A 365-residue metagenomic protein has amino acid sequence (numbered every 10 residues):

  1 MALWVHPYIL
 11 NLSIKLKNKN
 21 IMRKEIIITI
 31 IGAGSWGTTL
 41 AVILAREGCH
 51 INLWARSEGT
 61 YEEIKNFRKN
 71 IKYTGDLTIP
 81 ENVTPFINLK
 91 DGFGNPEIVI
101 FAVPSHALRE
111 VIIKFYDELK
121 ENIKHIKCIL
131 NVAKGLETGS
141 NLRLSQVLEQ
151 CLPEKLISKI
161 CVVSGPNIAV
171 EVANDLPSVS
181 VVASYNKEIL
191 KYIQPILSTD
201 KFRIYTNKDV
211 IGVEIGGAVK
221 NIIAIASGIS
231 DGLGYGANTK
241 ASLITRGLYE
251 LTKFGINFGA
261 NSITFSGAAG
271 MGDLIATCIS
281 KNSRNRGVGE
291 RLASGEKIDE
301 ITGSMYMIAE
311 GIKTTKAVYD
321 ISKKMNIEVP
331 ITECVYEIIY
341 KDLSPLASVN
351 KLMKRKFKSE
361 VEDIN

Functional and structural regions predicted by a protein language model:
L10-L12: Short hydrophobic targeting helices and cationic amphipathic motifs that mediate membrane/organellar targeting
M22-L77, V83-I87: NAD(P)+-binding Rossmann beta1-loop-alpha1 motif at the extreme N-terminus of oxidoreductases
I79, P85-G94, I98-F101, S105-D175 (+1 more regions): Rossmann-like NAD(P)(H) cofactor-binding subdomain of soluble oxidoreductases
A107, E118, V147, C151-K159 (+2 more regions): Internal alpha-helical scaffold of NAD(P)-dependent oxidoreductase catalytic cores
S227-G228, I256-S266, G270-N365: NAD(P)-dependent Rossmann-like dehydrogenase/reductase catalytic/cofactor-binding core
